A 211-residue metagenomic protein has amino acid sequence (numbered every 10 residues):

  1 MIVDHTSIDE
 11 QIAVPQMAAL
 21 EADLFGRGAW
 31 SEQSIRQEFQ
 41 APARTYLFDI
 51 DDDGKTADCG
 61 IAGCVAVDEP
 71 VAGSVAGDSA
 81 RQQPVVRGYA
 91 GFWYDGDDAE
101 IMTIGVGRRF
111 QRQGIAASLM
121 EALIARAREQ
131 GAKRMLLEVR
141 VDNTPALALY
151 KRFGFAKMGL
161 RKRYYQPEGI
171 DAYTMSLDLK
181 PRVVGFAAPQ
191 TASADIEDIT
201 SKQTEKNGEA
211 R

Functional and structural regions predicted by a protein language model:
D4-S7, Q11-Q111, M120-A122, R126 (+3 more regions): Acetyl-CoA-dependent GNAT
Q33, E138, K151, A156-Y173: Conserved catalytic-core motifs of GNAT/GCN5-like acyltransferases
I101, M135-V139: Conserved hydrophobic beta-strand within the GNAT/NAT acetyltransferase core sheet that lines the active-site cleft
G107, Q111, E138-D142, P167: Residue-level recognition of the GNAT/N-acetyltransferase active site
G114-A116: Conserved G/P- and acidic residue-centered "switch" motifs that form tight phosphate/ATP-binding loops in soluble
M120, D142-A146, R163-E168: Short glycine/proline-centered loop/turn elements that form peptide/ligand docking sites
